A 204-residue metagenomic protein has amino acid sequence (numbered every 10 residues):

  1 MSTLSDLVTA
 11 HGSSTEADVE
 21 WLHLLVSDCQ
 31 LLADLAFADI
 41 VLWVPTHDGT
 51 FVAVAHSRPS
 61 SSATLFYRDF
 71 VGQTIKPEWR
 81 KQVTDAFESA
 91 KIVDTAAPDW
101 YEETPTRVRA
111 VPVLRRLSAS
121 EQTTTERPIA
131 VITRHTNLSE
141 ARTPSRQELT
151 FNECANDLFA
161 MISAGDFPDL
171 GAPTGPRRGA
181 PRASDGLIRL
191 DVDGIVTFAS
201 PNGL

Functional and structural regions predicted by a protein language model:
M1-L7: N-terminal, Lys/Arg- and Ser/Thr-rich interaction peptides
S5, V19-H23, V83-T84, N152 (+1 more regions): Generic detector of well-ordered alpha-helical segments enriched in charged/polar residues, highlighting helical
T9-A10, T15, H135-R182: Juxtadomain coupling helices with adjacent low-complexity linkers
S13-V44, V108-R115, S120-R127, I132: Short, charged N-terminal helix-start/capping segments
D18-V41, S163-G203: Sensory modules in modular signal-transduction proteins
E20, V71-T74, T143: A general boundary/transition motif marking the beginning of the first structured unit of a protein
C29-P98, T197-L204: Structured interaction and signal-relay segments at domain junctions
P77-C154, S184-G186, L190-L204: Sensory/regulatory domains in signal-transduction proteins
